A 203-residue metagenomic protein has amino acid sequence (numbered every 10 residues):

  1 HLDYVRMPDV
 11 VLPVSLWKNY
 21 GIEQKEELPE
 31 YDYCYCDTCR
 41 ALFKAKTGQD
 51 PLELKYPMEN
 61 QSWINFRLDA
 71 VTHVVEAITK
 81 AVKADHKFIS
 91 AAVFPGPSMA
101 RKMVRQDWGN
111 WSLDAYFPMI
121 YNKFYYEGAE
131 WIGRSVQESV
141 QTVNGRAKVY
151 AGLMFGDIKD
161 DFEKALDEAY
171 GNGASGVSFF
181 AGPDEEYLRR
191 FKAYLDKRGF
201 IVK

Functional and structural regions predicted by a protein language model:
H1-L113, M119-Y126: Polysaccharide-binding and catalytic clefts of secreted carbohydrate-active enzymes
L42, K46, T142, Y194: Residues that form generic nucleotide/phosphate-binding pockets
S112-S139, G145-K203: Substrate-binding cleft of secreted/luminal carbohydrate-active enzymes
